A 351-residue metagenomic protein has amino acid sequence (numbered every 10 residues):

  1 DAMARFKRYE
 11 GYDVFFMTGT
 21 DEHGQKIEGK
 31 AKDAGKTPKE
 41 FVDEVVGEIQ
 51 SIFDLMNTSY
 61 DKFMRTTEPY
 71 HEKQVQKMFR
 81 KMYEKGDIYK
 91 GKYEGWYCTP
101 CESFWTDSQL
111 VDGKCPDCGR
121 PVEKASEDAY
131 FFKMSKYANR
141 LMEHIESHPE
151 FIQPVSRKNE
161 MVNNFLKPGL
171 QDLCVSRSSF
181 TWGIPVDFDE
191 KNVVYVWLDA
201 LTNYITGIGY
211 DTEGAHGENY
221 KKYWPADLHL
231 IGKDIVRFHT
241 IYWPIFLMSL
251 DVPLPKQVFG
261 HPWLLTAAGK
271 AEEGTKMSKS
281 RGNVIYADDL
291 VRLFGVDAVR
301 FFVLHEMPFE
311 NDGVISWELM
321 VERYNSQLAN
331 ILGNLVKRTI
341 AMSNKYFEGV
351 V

Functional and structural regions predicted by a protein language model:
D1-I88, E102, F246: N-terminal Rossmann-like or analogous alpha/beta NTP/dinucleotide-binding catalytic cores that position adenine
D1-T18, R65, Y70-Q74, P100 (+2 more regions): Structured secondary-structure scaffolds
K77-R80, T106-L110, E273-S280: Short, surface-exposed amphipathic charged segments that create phosphate/polyanion-binding patches used for binding
K81, Y97, F104, K114 (+1 more regions): The −1 position to Zn-ligating cysteines in a subset of zinc-ribbon hairpins
I88-G95: Immediate flanking context of iron-sulfur cluster ligation sites
E94, V111-D112: Short metal-coordination and nucleic-acid-contact micro-motifs, chiefly zinc-binding Cys/His arrays
W105, V122: Cys/His-rich microdomains that often coordinate metals
E348: Aromatic-residue-lined binding/catalytic grooves and analogous aromatic/hydrophobic interfacial grooves in multimeric
